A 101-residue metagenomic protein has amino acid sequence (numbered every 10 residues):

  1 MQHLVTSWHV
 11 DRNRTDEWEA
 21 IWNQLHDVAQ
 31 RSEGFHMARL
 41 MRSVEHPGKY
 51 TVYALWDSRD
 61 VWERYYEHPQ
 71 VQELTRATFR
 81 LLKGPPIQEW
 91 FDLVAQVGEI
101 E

Functional and structural regions predicted by a protein language model:
M1-Q2, E17, E33-G34: Short, flexible segments with low predicted structural confidence
Q2-H9, R39-Y66: Short, well-ordered beta-strand segments in beta-rich or mixed alpha/beta enzyme and ligand-binding folds
H9-E19: Short, surface-exposed ligand-recognition loops at beta-strand->loop->(often short) alpha-helix junctions that present
R14-D16, D60-W62, Q96: Residue-level signal for secondary-structure boundary sites
Q24-M37, L55-E89: An amphipathic, aromatic/His-enriched active-site/gating alpha helix that lines ligand/cofactor pockets
F35, M41-V44, V94-Q96: Short, solvent-exposed coil/turn elements at secondary-structure transition points
W90-E101: Short, low-order "capping/linker" segments at domain edges
